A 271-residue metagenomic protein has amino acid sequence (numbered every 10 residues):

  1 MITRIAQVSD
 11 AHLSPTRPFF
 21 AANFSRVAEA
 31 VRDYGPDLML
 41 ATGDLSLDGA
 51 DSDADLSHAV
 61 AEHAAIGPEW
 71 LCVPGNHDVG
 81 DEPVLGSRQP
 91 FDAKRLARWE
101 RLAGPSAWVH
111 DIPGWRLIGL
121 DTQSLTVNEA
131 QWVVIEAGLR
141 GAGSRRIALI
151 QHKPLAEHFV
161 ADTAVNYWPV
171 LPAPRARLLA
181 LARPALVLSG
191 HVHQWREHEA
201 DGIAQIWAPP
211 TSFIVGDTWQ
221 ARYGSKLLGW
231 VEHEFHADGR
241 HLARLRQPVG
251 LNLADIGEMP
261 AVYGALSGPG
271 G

Functional and structural regions predicted by a protein language model:
M1-S57, E62: N-terminal active-site segment of His-dependent metallophosphoesterases
D10, G43-D44, G75-N76, H152 (+1 more regions): Active-site glycine-centered loops adjacent to acidic/histidine catalytic or metal-binding residues that shape
L13-T16, L45-G49, L117-V127, V160-Y167: Surface-exposed cleft-lining segments at the edges of enzyme active sites
D33, W195-G271: Binuclear metal-dependent phosphoesterase catalytic core
D51-A142, R146, L171-P184, H198-F213 (+1 more regions): Extended active-site neighborhood of metal-dependent phosphoesterases/phosphodiesterases
A142-V160: Short acidic, glycine-rich surface-loop motifs adjacent to enzyme active sites
L149-L155, A185-W195: Histidine-centered catalytic micro-motifs
